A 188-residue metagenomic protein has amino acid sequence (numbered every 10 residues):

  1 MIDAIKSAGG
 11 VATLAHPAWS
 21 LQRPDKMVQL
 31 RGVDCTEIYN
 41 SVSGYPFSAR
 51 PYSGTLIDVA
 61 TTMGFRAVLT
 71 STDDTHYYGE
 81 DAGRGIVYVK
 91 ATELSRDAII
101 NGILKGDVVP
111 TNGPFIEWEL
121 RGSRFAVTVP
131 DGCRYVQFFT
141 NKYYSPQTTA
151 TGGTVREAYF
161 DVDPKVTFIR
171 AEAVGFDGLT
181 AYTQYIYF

Functional and structural regions predicted by a protein language model:
M1-T13, D58-T61: Surface-exposed amphipathic alpha-helices with a cationic face
K6-Q22, V68-L69: Aromatic-lined carbohydrate-recognition surfaces of secreted/lumenal glycan-active proteins
Q22-F188: Charged catalytic cores and adjacent phosphate/nucleic-acid-binding surfaces used for phosphate/nucleic-acid chemistry
